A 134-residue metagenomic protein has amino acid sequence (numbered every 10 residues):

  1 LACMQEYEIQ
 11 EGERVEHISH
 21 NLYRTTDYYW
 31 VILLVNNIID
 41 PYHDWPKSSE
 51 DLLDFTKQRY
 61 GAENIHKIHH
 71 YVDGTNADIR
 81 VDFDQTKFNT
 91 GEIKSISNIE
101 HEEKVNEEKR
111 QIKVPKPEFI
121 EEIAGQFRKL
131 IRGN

Functional and structural regions predicted by a protein language model:
L1-N134: Cell-surface/extracellular proteins and modules involved in cell-wall/glycan interaction or trafficking/anchoring
